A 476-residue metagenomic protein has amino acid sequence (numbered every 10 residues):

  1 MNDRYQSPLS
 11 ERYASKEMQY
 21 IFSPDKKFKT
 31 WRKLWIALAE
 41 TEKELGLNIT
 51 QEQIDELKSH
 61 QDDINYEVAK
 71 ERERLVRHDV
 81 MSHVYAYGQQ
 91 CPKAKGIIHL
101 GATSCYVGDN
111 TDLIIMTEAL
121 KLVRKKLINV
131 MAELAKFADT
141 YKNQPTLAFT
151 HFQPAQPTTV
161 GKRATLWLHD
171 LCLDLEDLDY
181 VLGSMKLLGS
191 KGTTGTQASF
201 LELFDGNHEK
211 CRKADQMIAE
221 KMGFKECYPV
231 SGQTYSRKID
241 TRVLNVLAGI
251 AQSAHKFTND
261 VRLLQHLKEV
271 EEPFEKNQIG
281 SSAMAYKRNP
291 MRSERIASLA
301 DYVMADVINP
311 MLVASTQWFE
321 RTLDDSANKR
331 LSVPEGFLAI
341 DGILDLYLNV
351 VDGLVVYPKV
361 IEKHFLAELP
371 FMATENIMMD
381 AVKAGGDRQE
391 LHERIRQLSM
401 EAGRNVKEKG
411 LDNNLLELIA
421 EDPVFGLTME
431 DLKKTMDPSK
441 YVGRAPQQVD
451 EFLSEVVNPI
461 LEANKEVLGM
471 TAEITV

Functional and structural regions predicted by a protein language model:
M1-A198, F204-M217, G280-S281, M291-R295 (+3 more regions): A helix-coil-helix interface module used to build multimeric assemblies and to scaffold catalytic/cofactor sites
Q19-S23, V68-K70, Q278-S298, E320-E335 (+4 more regions): Short beta-alpha connecting loops at secondary-structure transitions that line or flank enzyme active sites
L38-T41, V123, L127-V130, L134-F137 (+13 more regions): Amphipathic alpha-helices that form helix-helix packing interfaces
A135, D139-G161, E271-K287, E320-A327 (+1 more regions): Glycine-rich cofactor-pocket loops
D174, K225, G232-S326, R330-L331: Glycine-rich anion/phosphate-binding loop at the beta-strand->alpha-helix junction
H208-Q233: Active-site-adjacent "gating/activation" loops or surface patches in catalytic cores
E271, R394-E401: Active/binding-pocket-proximal capping segment
Y302-R388, R394: Long, amphipathic alpha-helical stalk/connector segments used for oligomerization, subunit docking, or mechanical
